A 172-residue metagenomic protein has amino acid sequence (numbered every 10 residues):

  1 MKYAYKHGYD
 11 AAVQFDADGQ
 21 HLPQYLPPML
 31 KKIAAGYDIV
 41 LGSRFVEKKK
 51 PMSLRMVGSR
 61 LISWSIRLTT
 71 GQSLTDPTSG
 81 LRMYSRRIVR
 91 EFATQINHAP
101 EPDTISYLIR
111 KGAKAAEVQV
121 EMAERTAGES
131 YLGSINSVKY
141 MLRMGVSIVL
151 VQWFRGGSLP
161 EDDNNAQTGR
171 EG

Functional and structural regions predicted by a protein language model:
M1-A11, Q20-H98, R125-I135, K139-V149 (+1 more regions): Acceptor/aglycone-binding surface of glycosyltransferases and processive sugar-polymer synthases
A17-G19, Y37, A93-Q95, P102 (+3 more regions): Soluble, non-transmembrane catalytic domains of enzymes that act on hydrophobic metabolites at membranes
S73, Q95-I96, S106-A123: Catalytic donor-sugar/metal-binding loop of nucleotide-sugar-dependent glycosyltransferases
M83, R90, E117, G157-G172: Short linear elements at protein peripheries
V151-R155: Transmembrane helix-loop junctions and nearby membrane-interface residues
